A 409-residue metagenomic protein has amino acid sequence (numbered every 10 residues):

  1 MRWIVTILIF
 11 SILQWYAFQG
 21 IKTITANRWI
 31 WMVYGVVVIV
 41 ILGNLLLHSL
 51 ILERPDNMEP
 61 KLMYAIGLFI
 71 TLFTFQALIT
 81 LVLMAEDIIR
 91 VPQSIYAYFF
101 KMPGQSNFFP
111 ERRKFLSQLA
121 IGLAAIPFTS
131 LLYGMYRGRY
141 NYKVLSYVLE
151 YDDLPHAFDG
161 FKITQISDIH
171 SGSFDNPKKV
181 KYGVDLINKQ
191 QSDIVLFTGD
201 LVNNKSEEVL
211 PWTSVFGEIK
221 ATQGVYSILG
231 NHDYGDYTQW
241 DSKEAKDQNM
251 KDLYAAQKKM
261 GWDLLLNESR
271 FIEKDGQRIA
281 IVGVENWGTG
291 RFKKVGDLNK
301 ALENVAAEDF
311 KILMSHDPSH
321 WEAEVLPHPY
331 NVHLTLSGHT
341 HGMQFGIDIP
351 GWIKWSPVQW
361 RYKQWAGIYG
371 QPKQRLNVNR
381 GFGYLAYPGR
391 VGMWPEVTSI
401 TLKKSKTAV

Functional and structural regions predicted by a protein language model:
M1-Y140, T407-V409: Non-catalytic terminal accessory segments
W3-L13, T23, W29, L50-K61 (+2 more regions): N-terminal active-site segment of His-dependent metallophosphoesterases
L154-V409: Soluble catalytic domains of enzymes that build or remodel membrane lipids, polysaccharides, and related
